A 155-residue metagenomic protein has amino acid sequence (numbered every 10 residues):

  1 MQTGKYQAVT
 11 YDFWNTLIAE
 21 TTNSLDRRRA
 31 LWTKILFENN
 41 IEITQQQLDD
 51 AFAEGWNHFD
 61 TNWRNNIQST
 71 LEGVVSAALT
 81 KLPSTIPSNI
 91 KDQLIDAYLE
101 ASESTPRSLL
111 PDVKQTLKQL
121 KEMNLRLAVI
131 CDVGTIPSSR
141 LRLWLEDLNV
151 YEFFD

Functional and structural regions predicted by a protein language model:
Q2-P111, E122-M123, S138: N-terminal helical cap/lid subdomain that shapes the substrate entry/recognition surface in HAD-like hydrolases
K114-A128, V133-D155: Substrate-recognition/cap helix-loop segment adjacent to the acidic, metal-dependent catalytic center of Asp-based
